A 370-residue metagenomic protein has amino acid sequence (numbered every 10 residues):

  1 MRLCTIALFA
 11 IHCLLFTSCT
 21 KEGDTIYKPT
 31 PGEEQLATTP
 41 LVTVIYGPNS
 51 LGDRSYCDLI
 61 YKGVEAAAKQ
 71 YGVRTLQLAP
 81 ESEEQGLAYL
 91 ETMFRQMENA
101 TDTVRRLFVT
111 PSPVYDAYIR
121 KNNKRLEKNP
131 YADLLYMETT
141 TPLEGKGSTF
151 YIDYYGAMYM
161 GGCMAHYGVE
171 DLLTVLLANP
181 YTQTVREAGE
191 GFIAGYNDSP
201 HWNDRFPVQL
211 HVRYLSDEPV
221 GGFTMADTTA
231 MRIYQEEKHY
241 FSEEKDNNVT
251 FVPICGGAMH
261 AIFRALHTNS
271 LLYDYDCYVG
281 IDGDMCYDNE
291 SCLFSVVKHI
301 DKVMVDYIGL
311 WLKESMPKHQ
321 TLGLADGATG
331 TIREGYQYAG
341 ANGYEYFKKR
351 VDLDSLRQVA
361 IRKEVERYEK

Functional and structural regions predicted by a protein language model:
L15-S18: C-terminal motif of bacterial Sec signal peptides marking the signal peptidase cleavage site
L36, V42-G63, A67, L76-L87 (+2 more regions): Extracytoplasmic "Venus flytrap"
V44, A100-P113, L135-M137, F241-G256 (+1 more regions): Periplasmic-binding protein-like
V64, Y159-P207, V212, H319-K349: An alpha-beta-alpha
E127-D153, G283-N289: Flexible loop/hinge segments that line or gate small-molecule binding clefts
T149-L173, V296-M316: Hydrophobic alpha-helical segments within soluble ligand-binding/sensing domains
T184-D246: Extracellular/periplasmic Venus flytrap/periplasmic-binding protein
D274, G283-A339: Flexible loop/turn connectors
